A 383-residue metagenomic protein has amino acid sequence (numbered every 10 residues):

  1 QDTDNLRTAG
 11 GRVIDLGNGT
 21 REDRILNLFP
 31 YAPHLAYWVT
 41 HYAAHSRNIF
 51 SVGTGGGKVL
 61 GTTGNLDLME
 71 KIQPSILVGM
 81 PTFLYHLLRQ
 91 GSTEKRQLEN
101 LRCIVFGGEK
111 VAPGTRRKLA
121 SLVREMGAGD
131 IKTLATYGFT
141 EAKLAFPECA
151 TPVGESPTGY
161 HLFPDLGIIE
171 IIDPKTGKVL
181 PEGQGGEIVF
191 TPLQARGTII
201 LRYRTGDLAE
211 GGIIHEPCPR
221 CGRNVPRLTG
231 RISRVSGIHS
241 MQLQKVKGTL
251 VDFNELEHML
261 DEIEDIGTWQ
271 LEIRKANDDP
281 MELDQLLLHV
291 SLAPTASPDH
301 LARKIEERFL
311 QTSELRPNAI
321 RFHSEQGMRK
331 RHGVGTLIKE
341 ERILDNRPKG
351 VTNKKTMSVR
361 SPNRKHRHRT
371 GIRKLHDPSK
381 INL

Functional and structural regions predicted by a protein language model:
Q1, P30, H34, G55: Short gly/ser-rich anion-binding loops that grip negatively charged ligand groups
Q1-R7: Conserved AMP-binding A3 loop
D2, V13-D15, G107: Residues marking the start of alpha-helices
D2, V39-A43, L119: "Short basic amphipathic alpha-helical interaction patches in structured regions
L6, E22-R24, Q285-L287: Residues that mark the start of a beta-strand
R7, G11-D15, L88-S92: Generic structural signal for well-ordered alpha-helical scaffold segments
G11-R47: Conserved AMP-binding loop of ANL adenylate-forming enzymes
R47-L383: Active-site glycine/GP-rich loop and adjacent strand/helix microenvironment that borders small-molecule binding pockets
